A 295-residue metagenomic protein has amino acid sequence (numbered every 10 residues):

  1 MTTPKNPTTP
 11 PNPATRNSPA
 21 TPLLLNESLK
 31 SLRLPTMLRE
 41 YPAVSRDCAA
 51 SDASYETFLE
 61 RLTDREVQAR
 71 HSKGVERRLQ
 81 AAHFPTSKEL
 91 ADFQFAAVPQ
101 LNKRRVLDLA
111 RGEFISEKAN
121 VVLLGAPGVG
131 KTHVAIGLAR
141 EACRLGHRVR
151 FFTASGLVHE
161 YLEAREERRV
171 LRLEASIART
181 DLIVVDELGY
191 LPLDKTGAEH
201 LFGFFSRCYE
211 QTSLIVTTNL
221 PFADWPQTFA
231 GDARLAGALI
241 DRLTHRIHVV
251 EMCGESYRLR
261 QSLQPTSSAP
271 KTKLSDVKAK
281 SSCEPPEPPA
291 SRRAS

Functional and structural regions predicted by a protein language model:
M1-M37: Charged, compositionally biased N-terminal leader segments and the immediate start of the first structured element
N26, P35-T86: Interdomain "pre-motor" coupling segment immediately N-terminal to P-loop NTPase/helicase cores
K88-A110: N-terminal pre-Walker A segment at the start of P-loop NTPase domains
F93, A135, T153: Conserved hydrophobic/aromatic pocket- or pore-lining residues that grip, position, or stack substrates in active sites
A110-K118, P127: Phosphate-binding P-loop
L123-H147: Walker A/P-loop
H147-F152, G156-R179, L188-S295: Replace "adjacent to P-loop NTPase cores in ATP/GTP-dependent enzymes" with "adjacent to NTP-binding cores
